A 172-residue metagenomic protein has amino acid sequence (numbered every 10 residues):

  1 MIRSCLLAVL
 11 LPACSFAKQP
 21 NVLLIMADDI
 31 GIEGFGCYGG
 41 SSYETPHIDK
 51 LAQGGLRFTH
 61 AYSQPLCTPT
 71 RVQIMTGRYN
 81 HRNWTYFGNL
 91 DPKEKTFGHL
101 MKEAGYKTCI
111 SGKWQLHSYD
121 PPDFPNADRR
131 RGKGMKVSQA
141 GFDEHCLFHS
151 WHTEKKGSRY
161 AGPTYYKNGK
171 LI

Functional and structural regions predicted by a protein language model:
M1-A8: Sec-dependent signal peptide recognition, specifically the positively charged N-region followed immediately by
I2, C14-I172: Formylglycine-dependent sulfatase
V9-A13: Repetitive helical segments and hydrophobic/amphipathic motifs
